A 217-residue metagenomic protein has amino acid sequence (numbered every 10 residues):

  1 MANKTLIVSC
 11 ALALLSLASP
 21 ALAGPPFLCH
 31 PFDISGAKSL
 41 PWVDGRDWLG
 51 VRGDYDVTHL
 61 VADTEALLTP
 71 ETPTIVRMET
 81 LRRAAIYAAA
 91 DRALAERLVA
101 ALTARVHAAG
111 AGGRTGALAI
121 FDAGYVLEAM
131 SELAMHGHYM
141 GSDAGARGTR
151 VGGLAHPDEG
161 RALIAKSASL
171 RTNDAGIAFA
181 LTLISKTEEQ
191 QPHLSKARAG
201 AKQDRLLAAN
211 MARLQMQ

Functional and structural regions predicted by a protein language model:
M1-T5: Positively charged n-region of N-terminal signal peptides that target proteins for export
I7-A18: Bacterial N-terminal signal peptides
L22-P25: Boundary of Sec targeting at the N-terminus
L28-H30: Sequence contexts marking disulfide-bonded cysteines in secreted/extracellular proteins
S35-G45, T58-A62, A66-Y87, G112-A146 (+2 more regions): Amphipathic alpha-helical repeat scaffolds of TPR domains
P41-W42, R46-W48, R52, R77-A100 (+4 more regions): Short coil/linker segments at helix-helix boundaries
V61-A66, E96-G110: Short amphipathic alpha-helical segments and their helix-coil junctions
G176, G200-Q203: Sequence termini and other peripheral, non-core segments
